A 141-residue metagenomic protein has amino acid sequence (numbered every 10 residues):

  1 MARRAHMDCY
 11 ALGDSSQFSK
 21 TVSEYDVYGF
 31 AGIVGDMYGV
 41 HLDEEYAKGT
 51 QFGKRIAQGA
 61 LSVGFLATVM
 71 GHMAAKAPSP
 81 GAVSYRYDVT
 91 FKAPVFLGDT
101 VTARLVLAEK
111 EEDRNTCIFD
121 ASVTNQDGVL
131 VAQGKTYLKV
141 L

Functional and structural regions predicted by a protein language model:
M1-A57, L141: Catalytic strand-loop segment that frames the active site of acyl-thioester-processing enzymes
M1-D14, F91-L141: HotDog/MaoC-like acyl-thioester-processing domains
L12-D14, F18, D26, D36 (+3 more regions): A generic structural signal for short beta-strands and their flanking turns/coil linkers
E24, L42-Y46, G64, M70 (+4 more regions): Amphipathic, positively biased hydrophobic alpha-helical segments used for protein targeting and membrane insertion
G32-D36, G71-A75, Q126: Short, intrinsically disordered, mixed-charge
T50-K54, G64-R104: Hydrophobic beta-strand-centered segment that forms part of the acyl-chain substrate-binding groove
A60-L61: A solvent-exposed, acidic/Ser-Thr-rich amphipathic alpha-helical stretch
